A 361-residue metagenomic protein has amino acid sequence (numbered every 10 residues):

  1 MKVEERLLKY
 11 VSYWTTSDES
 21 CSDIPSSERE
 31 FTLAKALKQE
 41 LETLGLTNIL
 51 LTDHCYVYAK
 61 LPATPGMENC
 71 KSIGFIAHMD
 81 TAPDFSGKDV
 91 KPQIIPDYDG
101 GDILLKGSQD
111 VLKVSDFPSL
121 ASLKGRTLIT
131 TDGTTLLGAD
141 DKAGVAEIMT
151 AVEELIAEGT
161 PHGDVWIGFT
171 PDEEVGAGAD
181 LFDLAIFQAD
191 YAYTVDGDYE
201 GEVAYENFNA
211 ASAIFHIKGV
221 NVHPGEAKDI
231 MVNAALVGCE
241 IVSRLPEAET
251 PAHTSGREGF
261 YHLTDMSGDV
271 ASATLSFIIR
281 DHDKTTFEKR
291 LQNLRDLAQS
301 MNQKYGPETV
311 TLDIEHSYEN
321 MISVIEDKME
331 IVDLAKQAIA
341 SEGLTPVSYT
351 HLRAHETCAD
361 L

Functional and structural regions predicted by a protein language model:
K2-E28, I129-T130, Y318: N-terminal capping segment at the start of a domain
W14, T350-T357: Conserved small/polar residues in nucleotide/adenosyl-binding loops
S22-C70, G74-I76, D80, V90-K91: A non-catalytic alpha/beta surface segment that caps or lines the substrate-entry region of metallo-dependent hydrolase
M67-P161, A189: Active-site metal-coordination/substrate-binding segment of hydrolases, especially metallo-dependent peptidases
M79-D80, R295-Q303: A common structural junction motif
I103, R126-A139, D172-R295, Q299 (+2 more regions): Midchain, well-structured core segments that form catalytic/ion-binding scaffolds
V152-V175, G256: Short helix-loop-beta-strand segments that form the rim/entrance of peptidase-like active sites
N320-A335: Short, low-order "capping/linker" segments at domain edges
